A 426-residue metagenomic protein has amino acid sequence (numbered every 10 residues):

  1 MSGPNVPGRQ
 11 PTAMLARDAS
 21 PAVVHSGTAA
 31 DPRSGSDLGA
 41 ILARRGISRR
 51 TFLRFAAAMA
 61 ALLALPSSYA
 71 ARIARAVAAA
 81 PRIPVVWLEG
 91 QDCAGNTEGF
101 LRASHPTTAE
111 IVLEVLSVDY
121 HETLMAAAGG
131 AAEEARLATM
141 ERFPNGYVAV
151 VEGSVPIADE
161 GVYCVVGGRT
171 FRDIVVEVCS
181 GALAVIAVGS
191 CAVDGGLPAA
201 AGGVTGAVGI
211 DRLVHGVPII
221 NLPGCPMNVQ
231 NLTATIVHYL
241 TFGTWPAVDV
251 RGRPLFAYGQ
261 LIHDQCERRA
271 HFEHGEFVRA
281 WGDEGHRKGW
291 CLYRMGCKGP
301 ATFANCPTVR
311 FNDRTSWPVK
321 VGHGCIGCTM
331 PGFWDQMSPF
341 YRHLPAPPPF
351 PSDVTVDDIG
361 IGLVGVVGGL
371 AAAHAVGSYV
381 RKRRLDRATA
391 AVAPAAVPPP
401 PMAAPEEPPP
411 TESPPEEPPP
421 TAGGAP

Functional and structural regions predicted by a protein language model:
M1-I47, R75, P394: N-terminal secretory signal peptides
R45, T51-I73: N-terminal export signals
V77-R82, T97, T108-G224, L232-I236 (+1 more regions): Metabolite-binding pocket within alpha/beta catalytic cores that recognizes anionic/polar moieties
C93-G99: Short N-terminal binding/cap micro-motifs at the start of the first secondary-structure element
V237-R310: A conserved mid-domain beta-alpha-beta active-site/ligand-binding segment of alpha/beta enzyme cores
F350-V364: Juxtamembrane/start-of-transmembrane alpha-helix segments at the extracytoplasmic/lumenal side of membrane anchors
V367-K382: Alpha-helical transmembrane segments
D386-E412, P419: Cytoplasmic C-terminal tails of single-pass
